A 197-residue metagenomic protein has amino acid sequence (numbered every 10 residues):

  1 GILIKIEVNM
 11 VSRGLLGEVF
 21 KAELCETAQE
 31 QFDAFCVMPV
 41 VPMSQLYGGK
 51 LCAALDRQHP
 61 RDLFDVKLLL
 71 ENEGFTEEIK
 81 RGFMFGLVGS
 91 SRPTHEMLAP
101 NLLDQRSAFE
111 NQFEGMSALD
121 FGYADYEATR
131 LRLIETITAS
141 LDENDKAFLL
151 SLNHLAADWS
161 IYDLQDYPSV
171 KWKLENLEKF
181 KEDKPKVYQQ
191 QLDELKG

Functional and structural regions predicted by a protein language model:
G1-G197: Structured mid-to-C-terminal alpha-helical surface segments
